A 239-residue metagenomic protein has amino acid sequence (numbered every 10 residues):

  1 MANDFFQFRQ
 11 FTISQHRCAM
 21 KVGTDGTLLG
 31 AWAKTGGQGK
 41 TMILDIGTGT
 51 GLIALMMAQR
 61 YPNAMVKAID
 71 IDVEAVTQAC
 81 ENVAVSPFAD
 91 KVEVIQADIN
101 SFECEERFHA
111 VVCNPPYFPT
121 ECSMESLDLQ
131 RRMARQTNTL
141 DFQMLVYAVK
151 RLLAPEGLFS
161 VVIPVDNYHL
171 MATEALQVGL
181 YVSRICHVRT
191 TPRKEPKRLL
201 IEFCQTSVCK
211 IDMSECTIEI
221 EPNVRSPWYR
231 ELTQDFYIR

Functional and structural regions predicted by a protein language model:
A2-T41, T48-Q59, L199-E202, C216-T217: SAM-dependent Rossmann-like transferase core, predominantly class I methyltransferases with a strong bias toward
Q10, N63-M65, A89-K91, E156 (+1 more regions): A generic structural signal for alpha->beta connector loops
S14, K67, E93-I95, S183-C186: General small-molecule cofactor/ligand-binding pocket signal
C18, V22, N138-P196: Conserved Class I SAM-dependent methyltransferase catalytic core
G30, L127-Q130, Q177-V178: Glycine-rich, phosphate-binding/catalytic loops in enzymes
A31-M124, Y147: Conserved SAM/SAH cofactor-binding pocket of Class I
P115-M144: Mobile active-site "lid"/loop adjacent to the S-adenosyl-L-methionine
E195-R239: SAM/dcSAM-binding transferase cores
